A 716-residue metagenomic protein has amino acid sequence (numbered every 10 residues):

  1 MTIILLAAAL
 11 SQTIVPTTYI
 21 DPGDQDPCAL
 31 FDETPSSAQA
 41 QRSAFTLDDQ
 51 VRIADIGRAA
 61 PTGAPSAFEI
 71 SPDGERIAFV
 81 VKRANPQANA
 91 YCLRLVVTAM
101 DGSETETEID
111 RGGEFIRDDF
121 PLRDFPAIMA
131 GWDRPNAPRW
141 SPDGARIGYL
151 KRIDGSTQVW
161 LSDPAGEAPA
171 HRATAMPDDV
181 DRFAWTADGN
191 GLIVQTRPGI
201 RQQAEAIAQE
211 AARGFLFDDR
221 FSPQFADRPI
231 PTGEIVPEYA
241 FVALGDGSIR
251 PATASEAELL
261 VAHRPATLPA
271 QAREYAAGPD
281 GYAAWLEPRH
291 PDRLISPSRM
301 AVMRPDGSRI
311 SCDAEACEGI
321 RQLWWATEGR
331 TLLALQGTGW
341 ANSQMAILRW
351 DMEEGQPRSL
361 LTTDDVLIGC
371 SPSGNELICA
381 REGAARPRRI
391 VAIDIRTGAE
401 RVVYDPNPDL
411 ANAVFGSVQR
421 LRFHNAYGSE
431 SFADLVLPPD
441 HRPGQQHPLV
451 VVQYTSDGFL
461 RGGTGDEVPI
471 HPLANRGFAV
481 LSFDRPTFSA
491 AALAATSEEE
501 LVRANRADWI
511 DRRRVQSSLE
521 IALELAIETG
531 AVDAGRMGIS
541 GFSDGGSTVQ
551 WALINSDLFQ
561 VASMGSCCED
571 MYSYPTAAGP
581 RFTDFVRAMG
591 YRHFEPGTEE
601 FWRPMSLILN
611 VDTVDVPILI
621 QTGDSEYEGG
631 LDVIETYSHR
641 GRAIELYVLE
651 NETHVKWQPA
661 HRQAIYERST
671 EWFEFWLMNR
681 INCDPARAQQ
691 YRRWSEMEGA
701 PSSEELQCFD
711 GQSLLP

Functional and structural regions predicted by a protein language model:
V15-S37, C92-V96, R197-A254, S296-R299 (+2 more regions): Predominantly five- to eight-bladed beta-propeller fold
A44-R94, Q271-A276, G281: Beta-strand-rich domains and repeat architectures in extracellular enzymes and scaffolds, especially beta-propellers
F45-R58, T107-A130, G247-L268, I310-E318 (+2 more regions): Surface-exposed loop and turn segments in beta-propeller and other repeat-based domains that flank or scaffold
A67-I77, N136-R146, F183-L192, T267-L268 (+5 more regions): Blade-terminus and WD-like Trp-Asp/Gly-His loop motifs, strongest in beta-propeller folds
A88-V96, G155-W160, R201-I207, I235-A240 (+3 more regions): Structural motif
P231-P237, F241-S343, E354, D365: Beta-propeller domains
Y404-T529, D533-G535, F542: Cap/lid segment of the alpha/beta-hydrolase catalytic domain
F483-P716: Active-site-proximal cap/loop segments of hydrolase catalytic domains
